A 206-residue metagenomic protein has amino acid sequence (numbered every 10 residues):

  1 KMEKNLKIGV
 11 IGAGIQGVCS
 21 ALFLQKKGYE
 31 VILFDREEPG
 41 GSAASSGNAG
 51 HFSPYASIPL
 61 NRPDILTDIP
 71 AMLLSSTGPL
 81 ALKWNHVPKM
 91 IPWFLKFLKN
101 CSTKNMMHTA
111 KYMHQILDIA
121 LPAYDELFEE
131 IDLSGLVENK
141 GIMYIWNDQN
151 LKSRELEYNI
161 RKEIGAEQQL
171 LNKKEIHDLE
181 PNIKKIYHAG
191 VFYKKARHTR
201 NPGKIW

Functional and structural regions predicted by a protein language model:
K4-L6, I11, K27, G47-N48 (+2 more regions): Residue-level preference for short coil/turn positions at secondary-structure junctions
L6-L33: N-terminal Rossmann-like FAD-binding beta1-loop-alpha1 element of flavoenzymes
C19, F23, H51, I160: Hydrophobic/aromatic ligand-binding patch that stacks against planar heteroaromatic rings of cofactors or nucleotides
K26-S46: Glycine-rich FAD pyrophosphate-binding loop
G47-Q115: Glycine-rich active-site loop/strand segments that organize a redox cofactor
I91-I205: Rossmann-like flavin
